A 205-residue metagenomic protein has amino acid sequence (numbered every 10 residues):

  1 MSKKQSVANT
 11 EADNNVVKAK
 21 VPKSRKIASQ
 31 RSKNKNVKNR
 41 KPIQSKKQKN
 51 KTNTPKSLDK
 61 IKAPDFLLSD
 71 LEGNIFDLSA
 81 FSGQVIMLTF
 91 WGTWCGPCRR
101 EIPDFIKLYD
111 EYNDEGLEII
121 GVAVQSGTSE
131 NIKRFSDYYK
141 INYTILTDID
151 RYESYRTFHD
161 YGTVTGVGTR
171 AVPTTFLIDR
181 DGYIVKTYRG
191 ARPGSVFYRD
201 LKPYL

Functional and structural regions predicted by a protein language model:
M1-K60: Sec-dependent signal peptide cleavage junction
I43-L78, D150: N-terminal "domain-start" segment that seeds a small globular fold
I61-A63, F81-G83, D114, R170: Extracytoplasmic
S82, F90-K107: Conserved redox-active cysteine motifs that mediate thiol-disulfide chemistry, especially di-cysteine Cys-X(1-2)-Cys
F90-G92, V122-Q125, D148-I149, G190-A191: Active-site-proximal beta-strand/loop segments in catalytic clefts of secreted hydrolases
R100-I141, R151-G162: Structural microenvironment flanking redox-active thiols in thiol-disulfide oxidoreductases
Y139-I141, D150-K202: Thiol/disulfide oxidoreductase modules built on the thioredoxin-like
